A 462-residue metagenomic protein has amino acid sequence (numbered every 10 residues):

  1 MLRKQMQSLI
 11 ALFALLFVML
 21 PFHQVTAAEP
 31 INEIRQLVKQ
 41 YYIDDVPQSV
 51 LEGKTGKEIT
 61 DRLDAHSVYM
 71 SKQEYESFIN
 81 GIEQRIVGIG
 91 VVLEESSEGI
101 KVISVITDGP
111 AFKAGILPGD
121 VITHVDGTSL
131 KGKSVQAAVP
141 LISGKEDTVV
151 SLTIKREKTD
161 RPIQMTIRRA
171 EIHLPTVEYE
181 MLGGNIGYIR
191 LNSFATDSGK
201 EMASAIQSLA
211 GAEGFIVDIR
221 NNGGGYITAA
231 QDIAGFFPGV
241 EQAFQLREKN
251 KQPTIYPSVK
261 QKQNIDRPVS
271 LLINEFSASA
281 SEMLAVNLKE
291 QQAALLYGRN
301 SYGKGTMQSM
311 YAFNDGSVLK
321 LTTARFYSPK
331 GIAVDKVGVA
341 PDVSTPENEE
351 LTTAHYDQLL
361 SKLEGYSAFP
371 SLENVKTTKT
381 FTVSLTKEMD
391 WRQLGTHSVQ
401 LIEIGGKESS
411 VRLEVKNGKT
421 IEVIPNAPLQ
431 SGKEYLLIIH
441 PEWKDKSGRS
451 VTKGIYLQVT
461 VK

Functional and structural regions predicted by a protein language model:
L2-S67: Terminal targeting/pro-maturation regions of precursor/exported proteins
Q24-V25, Y41, Q84-H124, T128-G132 (+2 more regions): PDZ/PDZ-like domain segments forming the peptide/carboxylate-binding groove, activating on the N-terminal beta-strands
Q40-K101, D147-S151, E157-T166, L174 (+1 more regions): Extended, small/polar residue-biased N-terminal targeting/export presequences and adjacent propeptide/linker tracts
S104, F112, P118, D126-S129 (+2 more regions): Cleft-lining beta-strand/loop regions that shape enzyme active-site pockets
S143-E146, A427-K433: Surface-exposed, short loops/turns at beta-strand junctions within beta-sandwich domains
T353-S398, I455-K462: N-terminal non-catalytic regions of secreted/periplasmic and cell-surface proteins
L385, K433-W443: Short beta-strand segments enriched for Tyr within beta-sheet-rich domains, predominantly fibronectin type III
D445-I455: Beta-sandwich strand segments
